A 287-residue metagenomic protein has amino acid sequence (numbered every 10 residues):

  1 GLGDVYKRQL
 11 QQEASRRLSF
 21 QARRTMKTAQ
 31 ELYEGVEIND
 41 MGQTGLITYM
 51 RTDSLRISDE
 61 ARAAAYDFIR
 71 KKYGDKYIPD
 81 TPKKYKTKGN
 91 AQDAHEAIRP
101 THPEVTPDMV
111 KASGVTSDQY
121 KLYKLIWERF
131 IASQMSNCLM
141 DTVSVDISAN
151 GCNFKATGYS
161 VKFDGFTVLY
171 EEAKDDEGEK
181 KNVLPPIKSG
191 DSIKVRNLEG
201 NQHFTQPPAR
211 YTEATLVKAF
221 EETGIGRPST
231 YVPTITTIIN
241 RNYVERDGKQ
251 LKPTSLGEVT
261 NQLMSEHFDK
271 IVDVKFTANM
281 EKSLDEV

Functional and structural regions predicted by a protein language model:
G1-V287: Core catalytic DNA strand-manipulation module of type IA topoisomerases
